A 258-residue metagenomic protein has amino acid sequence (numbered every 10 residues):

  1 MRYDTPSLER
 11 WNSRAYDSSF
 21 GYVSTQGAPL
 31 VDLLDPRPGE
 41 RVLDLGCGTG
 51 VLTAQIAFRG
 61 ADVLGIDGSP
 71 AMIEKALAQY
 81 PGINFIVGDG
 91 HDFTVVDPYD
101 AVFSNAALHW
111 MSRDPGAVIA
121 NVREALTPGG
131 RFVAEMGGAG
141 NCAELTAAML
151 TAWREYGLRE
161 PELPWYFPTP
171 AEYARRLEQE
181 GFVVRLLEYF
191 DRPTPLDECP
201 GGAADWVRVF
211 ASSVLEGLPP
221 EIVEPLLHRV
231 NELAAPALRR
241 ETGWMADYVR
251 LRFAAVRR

Functional and structural regions predicted by a protein language model:
M1-E40, V51-Q55, K75: Conserved class I S-adenosyl-L-methionine
L43-L45, T49-F93: Class I SAM-dependent methyltransferase SAM/SAH-binding core
H91-V102: A short acidic, Gly/Pro-enriched loop at the edge of an enzyme's catalytic core that lines a small-molecule cofactor
A101-D114: A short SAM/SAH-binding and catalytic strip from SAM-dependent methyltransferases
G116-R131: A short glycine-rich, Lys/Arg-flanked "PGG" loop and its adjoining helix->strand segment in the class I
G129-D197: Conserved catalytic/acceptor-binding region of the Class I
E180, R185-T242: C-terminal helical/coil "lid" or tail adjacent to the Rossmann-like core of SAM-dependent
L251-R258: Core SAM-dependent methyltransferase catalytic element
